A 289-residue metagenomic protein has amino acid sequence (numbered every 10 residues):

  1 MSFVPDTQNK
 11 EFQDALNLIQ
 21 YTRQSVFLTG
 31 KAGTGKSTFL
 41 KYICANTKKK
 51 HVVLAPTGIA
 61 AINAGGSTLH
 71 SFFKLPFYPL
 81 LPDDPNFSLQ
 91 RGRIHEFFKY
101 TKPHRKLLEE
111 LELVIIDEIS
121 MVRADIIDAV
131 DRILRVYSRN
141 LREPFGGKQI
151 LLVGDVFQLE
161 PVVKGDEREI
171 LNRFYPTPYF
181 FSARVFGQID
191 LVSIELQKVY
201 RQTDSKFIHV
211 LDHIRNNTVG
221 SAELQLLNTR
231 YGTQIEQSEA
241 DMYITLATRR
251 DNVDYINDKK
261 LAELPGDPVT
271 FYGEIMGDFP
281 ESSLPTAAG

Functional and structural regions predicted by a protein language model:
M1-G289: Conserved ATP-binding/catalytic motifs of P-loop helicase motor domains
